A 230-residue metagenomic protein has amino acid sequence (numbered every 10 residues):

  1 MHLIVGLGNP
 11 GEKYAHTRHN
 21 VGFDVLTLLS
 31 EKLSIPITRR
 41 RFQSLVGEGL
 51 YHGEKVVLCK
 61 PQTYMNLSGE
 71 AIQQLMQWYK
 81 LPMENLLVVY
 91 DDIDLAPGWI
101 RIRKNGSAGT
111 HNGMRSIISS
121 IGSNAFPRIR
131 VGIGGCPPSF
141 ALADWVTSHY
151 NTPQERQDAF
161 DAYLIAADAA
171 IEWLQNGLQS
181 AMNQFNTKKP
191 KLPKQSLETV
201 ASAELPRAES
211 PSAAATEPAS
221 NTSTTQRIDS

Functional and structural regions predicted by a protein language model:
H2-N105, M114-I129, C136-A141, Q157-L164 (+3 more regions): Nucleotide and nucleotide-moiety/phosphate-recognizing core
A108: Conserved TIR/SEFIR loop-to-helix hotspot centered on a Trp-containing motif with a nearby acidic residue
V131-G134, Y150: Short, loop-centered acidic/histidine patches that primarily coordinate divalent metals
D144-A159: Active-site-adjacent mobile loop/cap segments within catalytic or ligand-binding domains
R227-S230: Non-catalytic terminal and connector segments of soluble metabolic enzymes
